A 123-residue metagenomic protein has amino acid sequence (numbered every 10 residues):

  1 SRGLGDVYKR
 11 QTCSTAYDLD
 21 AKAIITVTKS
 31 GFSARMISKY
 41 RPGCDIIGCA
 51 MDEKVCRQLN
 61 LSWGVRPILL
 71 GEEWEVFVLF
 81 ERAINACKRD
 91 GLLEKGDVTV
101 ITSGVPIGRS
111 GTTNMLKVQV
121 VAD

Functional and structural regions predicted by a protein language model:
S1-Y8: Short, small-residue-biased leader/transition segments that mark boundaries at the very start of proteins
R10-I24, T28-P42, I47-V98, G104-D123: ATP-dependent carboxylate/acyl-activation modules
